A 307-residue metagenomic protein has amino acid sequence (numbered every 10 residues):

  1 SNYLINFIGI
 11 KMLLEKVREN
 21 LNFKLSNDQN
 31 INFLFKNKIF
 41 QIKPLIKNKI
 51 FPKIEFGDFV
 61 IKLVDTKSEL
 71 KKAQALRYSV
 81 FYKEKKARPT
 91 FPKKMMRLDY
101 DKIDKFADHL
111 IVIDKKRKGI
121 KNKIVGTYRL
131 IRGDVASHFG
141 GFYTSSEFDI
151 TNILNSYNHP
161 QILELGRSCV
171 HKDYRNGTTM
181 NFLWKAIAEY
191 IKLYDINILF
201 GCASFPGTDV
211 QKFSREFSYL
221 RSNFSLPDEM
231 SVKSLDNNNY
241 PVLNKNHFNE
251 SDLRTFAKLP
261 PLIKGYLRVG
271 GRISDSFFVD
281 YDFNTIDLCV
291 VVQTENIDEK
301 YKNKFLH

Functional and structural regions predicted by a protein language model:
S1-K11: Short, Lys/Arg-enriched N-terminal segments with co-localized hydrophobic residues within the first ~10-30 amino acids
E15-K67: Conserved N-terminal entry element of GNAT/NAT acetyltransferase domains
K49-D134: Short amphipathic alpha-helix that is part of the acyltransferase structural core
D114-R117, D134, D173-Y174, T294-I297: Short loop segments at secondary-structure junctions
L130-R272, F277-D287: Acyl-donor binding region in acyl/amide transferases
N284-N296: C-terminal "cap" of GNAT-fold acetyltransferases
N303: Basic, polyanion-binding surface patches
